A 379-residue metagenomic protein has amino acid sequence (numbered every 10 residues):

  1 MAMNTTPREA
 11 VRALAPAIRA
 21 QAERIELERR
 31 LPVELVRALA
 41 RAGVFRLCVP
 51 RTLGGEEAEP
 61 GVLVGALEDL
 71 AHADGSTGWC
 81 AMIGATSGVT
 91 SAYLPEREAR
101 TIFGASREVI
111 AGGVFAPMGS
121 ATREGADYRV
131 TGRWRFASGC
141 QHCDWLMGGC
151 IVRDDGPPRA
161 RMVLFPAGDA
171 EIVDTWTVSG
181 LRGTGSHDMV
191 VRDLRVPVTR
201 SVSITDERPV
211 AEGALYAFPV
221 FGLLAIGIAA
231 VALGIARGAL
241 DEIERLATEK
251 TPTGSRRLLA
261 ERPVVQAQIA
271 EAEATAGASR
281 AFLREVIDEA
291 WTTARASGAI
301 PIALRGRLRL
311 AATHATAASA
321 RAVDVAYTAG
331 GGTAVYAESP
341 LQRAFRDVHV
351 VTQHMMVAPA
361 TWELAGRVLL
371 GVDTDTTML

Functional and structural regions predicted by a protein language model:
R19, E23-E26, A278-A311, Y327-V335: C-terminal helix-coil-helix/basic helical segment that borders enzyme active sites and/or dimer interfaces and provides
L31-R41, F45-C143: Glycine-rich flavin
R37, R97, R257-P263, T292-R309 (+1 more regions): Charge-rich, acidic-biased intrinsically disordered regions
R133-A170, T175: DPxDG-like acidic metal-binding loop motif
S179-L181, S186-G277: Glycine-rich beta->alpha junctions and the first turn(s) of the following alpha-helix
G234, A270-G277, R309, T313-A320 (+2 more regions): Generic structural signal for well-ordered, non-transmembrane alpha-helical segments in soluble/cytosolic regions
R321-T328, P359-E363: Short segments within alpha-helical structural elements
G332-L379: Glycine-rich phosphate/cofactor-binding loops in nucleotide/flavin-utilizing enzymes
